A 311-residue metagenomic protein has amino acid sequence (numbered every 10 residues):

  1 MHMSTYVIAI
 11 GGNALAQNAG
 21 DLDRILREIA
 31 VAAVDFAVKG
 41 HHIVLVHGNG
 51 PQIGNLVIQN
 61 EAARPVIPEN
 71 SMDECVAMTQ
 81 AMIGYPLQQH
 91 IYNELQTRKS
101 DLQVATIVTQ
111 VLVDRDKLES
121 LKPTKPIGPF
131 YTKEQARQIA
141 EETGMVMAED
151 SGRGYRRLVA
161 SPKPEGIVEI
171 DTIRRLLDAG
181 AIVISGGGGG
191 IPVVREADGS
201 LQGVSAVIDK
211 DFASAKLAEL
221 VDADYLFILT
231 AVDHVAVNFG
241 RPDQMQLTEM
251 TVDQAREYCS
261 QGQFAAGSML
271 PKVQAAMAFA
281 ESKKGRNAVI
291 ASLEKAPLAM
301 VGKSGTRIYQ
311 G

Functional and structural regions predicted by a protein language model:
H2-G311: C-terminal catalytic "cap/lid" subdomain
